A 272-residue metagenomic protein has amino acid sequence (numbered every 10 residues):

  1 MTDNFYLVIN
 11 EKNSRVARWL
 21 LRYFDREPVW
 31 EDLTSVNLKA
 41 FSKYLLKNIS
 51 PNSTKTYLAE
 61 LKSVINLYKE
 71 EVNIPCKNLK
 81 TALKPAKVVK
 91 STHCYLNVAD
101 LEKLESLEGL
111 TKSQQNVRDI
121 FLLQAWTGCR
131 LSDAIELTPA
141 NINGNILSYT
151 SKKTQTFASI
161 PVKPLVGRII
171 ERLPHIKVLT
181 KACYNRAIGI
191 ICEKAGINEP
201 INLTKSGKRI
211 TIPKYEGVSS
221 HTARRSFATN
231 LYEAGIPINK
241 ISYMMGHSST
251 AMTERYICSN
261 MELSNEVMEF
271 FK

Functional and structural regions predicted by a protein language model:
D3-T92, L107-L110: N-terminal core-binding DNA-recognition domain of tyrosine recombinases/integrases
E31, I74, K87-S106, T154-P164 (+1 more regions): DNA breakage-rejoining catalytic core of tyrosine-based enzymes
P51, K55, L79-L131, I135 (+1 more regions): Basic, Lys/Arg- and aromatic-enriched nucleic-acid-binding interface segment
N66-P75, Q124-G144: Short, charged phosphate-coordinating catalytic segments
Y95, S151-Q155, M245-F270: Catalytic-site neighborhood detector that most strongly recognizes the C-terminal catalytic loop/helix of tyrosine
L110, H175, G189-Y243: Short, basic (Lys/Arg/His-rich) helix/loop patches that form interaction surfaces in the mid-to-C-terminal regions
T127, E136-I169: Conserved tyrosine-mediated DNA breakage-rejoining catalytic core shared by Y-recombinases
A140-I146, I236-R255: Short, polar N-cap/turn motifs at the start of nucleic acid-interacting alpha helices
